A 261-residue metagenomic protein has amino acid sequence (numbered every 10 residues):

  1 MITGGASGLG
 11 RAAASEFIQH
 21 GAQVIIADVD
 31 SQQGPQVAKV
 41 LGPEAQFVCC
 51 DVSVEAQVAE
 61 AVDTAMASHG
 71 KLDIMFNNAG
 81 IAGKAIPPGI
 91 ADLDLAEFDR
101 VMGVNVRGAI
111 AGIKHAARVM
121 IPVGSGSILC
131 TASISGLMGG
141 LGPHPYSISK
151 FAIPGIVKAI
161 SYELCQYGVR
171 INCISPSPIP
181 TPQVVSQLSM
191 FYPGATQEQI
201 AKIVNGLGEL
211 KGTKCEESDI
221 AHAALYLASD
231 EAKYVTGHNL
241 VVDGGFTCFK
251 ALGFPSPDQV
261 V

Functional and structural regions predicted by a protein language model:
M1-I25: Canonical Rossmann dinucleotide-binding motif of NAD(H)/NADP(H)-dependent dehydrogenases/reductases, specifically
A82, P87, L225, T236-V261: Short C-terminal tail/terminal secondary-structure segment of NAD(P)H-dependent dehydrogenase/reductase domains
I86-I90, D94-D99, V204: Substrate-binding pocket helix/loop in short-chain dehydrogenase/reductase
I113, S149, V157: Active-site helix of classical SDR
R118, Y162-Q166, K233: Alpha-helical segment proximal to the catalytic Tyr-Lys
S133: Residue(s) in the substrate-gating loop at a strand-loop-helix junction that position the organic substrate next
Y192-D219: Catalytic Tyr-x(3-8)-Lys segment
